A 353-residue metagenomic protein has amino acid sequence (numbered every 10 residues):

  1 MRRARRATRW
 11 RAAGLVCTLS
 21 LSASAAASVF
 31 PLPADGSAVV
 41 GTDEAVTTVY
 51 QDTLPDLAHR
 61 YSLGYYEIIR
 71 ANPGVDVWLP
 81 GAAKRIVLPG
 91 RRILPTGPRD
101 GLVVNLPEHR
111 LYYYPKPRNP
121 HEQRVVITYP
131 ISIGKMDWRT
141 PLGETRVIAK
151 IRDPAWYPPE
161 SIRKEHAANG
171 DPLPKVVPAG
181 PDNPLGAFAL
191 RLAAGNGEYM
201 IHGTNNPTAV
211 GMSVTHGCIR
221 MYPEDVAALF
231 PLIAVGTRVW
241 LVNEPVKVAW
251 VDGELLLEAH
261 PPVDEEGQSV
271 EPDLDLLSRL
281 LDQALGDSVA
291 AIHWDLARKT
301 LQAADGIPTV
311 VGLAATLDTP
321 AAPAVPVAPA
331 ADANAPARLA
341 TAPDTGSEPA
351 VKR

Functional and structural regions predicted by a protein language model:
R2-G14: Bacterial N-terminal signal peptides that target proteins for export
A12-S24: Bacterial N-terminal signal peptides
V29-S62: Primarily a LysM-type cell-wall glycan-binding module
F30-P33, V39, P80-T96, L102-P107 (+1 more regions): Cell-wall glycan
V49-L79, E122: LysM (lysin motif) carbohydrate-binding repeats in extracellular/periplasmic proteins that recognize
Q51, G81-I86, G236-V239: Loop/turn positions that initiate beta-strands
R92-N205, A228-P231, A259-V351: Gly/Pro-biased beta-strand-loop elements
F188, G195-V246: Flexible, glycine-rich surface segments
